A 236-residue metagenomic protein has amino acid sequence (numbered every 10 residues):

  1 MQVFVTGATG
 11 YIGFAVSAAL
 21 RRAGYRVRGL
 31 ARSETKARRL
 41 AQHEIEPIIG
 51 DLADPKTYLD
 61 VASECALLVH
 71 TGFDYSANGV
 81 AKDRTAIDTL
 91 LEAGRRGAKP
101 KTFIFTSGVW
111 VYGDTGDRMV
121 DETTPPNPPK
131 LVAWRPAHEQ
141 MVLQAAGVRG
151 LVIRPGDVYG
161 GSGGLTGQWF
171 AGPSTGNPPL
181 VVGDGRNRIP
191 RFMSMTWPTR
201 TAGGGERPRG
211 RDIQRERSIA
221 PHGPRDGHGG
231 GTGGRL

Functional and structural regions predicted by a protein language model:
Q2, P198-L236: Mid/C-terminal beta-alpha module of Rossmann-like enzyme folds, strongest in SDR-family dehydrogenases/epimerases
V3-Y25: N-terminal Rossmann NAD(P)H-binding glycine-rich loop of SDR-like oxidoreductase domains
T6, L30, T71, F103-V109 (+1 more regions): SDR active-site strand-loop-helix element
R32-R95: NAD(P)H-binding glycine-rich loop region in Rossmannoid oxidoreductase-like domains and their noncatalytic homologs
D88-L131: Conserved Rossmann-fold NAD(P)-dependent oxidoreductase catalytic core, especially the SDR/UDP-sugar
N127-I153: Active-site Tyr-X1-5-Lys
L151-Q168: Flexible, glycine-rich beta-alpha linker
A171-F192: A conserved pocket-lining segment of Rossmann-fold NAD(P)-dependent short-chain dehydrogenase/reductase
